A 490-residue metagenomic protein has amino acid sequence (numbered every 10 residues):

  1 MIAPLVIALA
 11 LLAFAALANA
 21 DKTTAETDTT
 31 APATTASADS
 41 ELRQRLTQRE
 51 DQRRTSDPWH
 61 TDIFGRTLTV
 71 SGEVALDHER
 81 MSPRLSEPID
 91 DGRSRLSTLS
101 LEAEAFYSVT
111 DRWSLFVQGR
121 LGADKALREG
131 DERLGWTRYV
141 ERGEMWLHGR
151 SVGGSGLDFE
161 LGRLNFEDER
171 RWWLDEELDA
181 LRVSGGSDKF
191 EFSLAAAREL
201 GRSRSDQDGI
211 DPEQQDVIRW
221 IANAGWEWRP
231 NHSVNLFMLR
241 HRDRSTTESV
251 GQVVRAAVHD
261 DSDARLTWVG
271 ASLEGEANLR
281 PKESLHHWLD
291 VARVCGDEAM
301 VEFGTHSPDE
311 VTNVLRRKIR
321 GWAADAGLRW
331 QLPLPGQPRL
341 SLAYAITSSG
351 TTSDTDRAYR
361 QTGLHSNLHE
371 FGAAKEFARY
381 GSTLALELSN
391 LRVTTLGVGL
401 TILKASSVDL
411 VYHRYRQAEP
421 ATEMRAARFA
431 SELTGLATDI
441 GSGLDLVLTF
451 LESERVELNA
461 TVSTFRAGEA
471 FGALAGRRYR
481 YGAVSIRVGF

Functional and structural regions predicted by a protein language model:
L5-F14: Bacterial N-terminal signal peptides
A15-R93, E104, S108, L340 (+2 more regions): N-terminal periplasmic/intermembrane-space "pro-region" immediately following the signal or transit peptide
R53-T55, R84-I89, E129-G130, L164-N165 (+7 more regions): Extracytoplasmic loops and strand-loop junctions of Gram-negative outer membrane beta-barrel proteins
S71-E73, F116-Q118, F237, W288-D290 (+3 more regions): Outer-envelope exported proteins of Gram-negative bacteria
R80-L99, Y107-F159, F166-D175, A299-R317 (+4 more regions): Surface-exposed loop and membrane-interface regions of Gram-negative outer-membrane beta-barrel proteins
G153-D158, E167-D168, W172-D354, T401 (+5 more regions): Signature for the C-terminal beta-barrel architecture of outer-membrane proteins
I346-D439: C-terminal structural cap/anchor segments
R478-F490: Outer-membrane beta-barrel "beta-signal"
